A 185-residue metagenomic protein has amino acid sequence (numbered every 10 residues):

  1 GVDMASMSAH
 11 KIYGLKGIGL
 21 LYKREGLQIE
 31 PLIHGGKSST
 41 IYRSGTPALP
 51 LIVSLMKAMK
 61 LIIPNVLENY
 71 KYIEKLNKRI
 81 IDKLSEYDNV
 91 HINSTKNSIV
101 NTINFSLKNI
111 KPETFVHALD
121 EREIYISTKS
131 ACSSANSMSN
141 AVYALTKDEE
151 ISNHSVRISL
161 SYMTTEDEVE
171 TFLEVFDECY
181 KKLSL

Functional and structural regions predicted by a protein language model:
G1-L185: Pyridoxal 5′-phosphate
